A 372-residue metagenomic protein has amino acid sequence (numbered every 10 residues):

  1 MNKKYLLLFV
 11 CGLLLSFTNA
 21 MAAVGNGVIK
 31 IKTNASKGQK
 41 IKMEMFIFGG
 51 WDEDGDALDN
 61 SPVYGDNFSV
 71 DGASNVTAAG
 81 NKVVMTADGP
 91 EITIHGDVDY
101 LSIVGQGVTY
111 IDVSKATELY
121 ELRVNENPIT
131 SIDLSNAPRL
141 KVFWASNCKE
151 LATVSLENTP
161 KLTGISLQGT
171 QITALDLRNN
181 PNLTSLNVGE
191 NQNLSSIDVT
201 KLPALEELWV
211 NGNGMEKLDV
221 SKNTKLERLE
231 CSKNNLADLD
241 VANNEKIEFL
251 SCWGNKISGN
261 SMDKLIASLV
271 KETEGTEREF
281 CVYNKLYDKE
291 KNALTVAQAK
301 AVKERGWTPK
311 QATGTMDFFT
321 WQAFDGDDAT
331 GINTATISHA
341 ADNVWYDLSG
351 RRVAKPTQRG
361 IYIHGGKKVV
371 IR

Functional and structural regions predicted by a protein language model:
N2-E121, P138, K149, N158-P160 (+4 more regions): N-terminal capping/linker segments that flank leucine-rich repeat
K3-Y5, I361-R372: C-terminal tail/sorting-segment detector
L101, L122-V124, F143-A145, V154 (+6 more regions): Conserved hydrophobic beta-strand positions in leucine-rich repeat
Q106, N127, C148, T170 (+5 more regions): Consensus "Asn ladder" position of solenoid repeat domains
I111, I132, F143, T153-V154 (+8 more regions): Canonical leucine-rich repeat
R123, D325-S349: Residue-level detector of functionally pivotal "anchor" positions at catalytic/ligand-binding pockets or at interdomain
L265, W345, I361-H364: Short hydrophobic/aromatic-rich beta-strand motifs
